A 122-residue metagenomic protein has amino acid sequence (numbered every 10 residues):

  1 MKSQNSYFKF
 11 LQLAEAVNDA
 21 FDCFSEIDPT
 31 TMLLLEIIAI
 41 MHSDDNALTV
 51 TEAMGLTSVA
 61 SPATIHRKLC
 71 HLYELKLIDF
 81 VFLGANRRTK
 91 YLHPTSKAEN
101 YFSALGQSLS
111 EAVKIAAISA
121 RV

Functional and structural regions predicted by a protein language model:
M1-P29: N-terminal leader segment of winged-helix/HTH proteins
K2, E52-G55, Y101: Anionic, Ser/Thr-rich low-complexity intrinsically disordered regions
L13, V17-N18, S103-V122: Amphipathic alpha-helical dimerization/coiled-coil segments that flank or bridge DNA-binding/regulatory modules
D19-A60: N-terminal helix-turn-helix DNA-binding core of bacterial DNA-binding proteins
A47-T89: Canonical helix-turn-helix DNA-binding module
L83-A104: Short, cationic-aromatic polyanion-contact patches
